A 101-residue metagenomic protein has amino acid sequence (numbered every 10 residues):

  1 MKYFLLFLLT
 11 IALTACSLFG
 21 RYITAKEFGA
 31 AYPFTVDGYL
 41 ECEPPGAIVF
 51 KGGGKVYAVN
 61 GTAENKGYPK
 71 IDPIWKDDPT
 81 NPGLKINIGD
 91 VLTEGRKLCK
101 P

Functional and structural regions predicted by a protein language model:
K2-Y3, F28-A31, L84-I86: Short, intrinsically disordered, charge-biased short linear motifs at domain edges
Y3-L13: Sec-dependent N-terminal signal peptides
F19: Cys/His-rich metal-chelating microdomains
Y22-N65: Short N-proximal segments of mature Sec-exported proteins
Y68-P101: C-terminal partner/receptor-binding element of secreted or periplasmic proteins
